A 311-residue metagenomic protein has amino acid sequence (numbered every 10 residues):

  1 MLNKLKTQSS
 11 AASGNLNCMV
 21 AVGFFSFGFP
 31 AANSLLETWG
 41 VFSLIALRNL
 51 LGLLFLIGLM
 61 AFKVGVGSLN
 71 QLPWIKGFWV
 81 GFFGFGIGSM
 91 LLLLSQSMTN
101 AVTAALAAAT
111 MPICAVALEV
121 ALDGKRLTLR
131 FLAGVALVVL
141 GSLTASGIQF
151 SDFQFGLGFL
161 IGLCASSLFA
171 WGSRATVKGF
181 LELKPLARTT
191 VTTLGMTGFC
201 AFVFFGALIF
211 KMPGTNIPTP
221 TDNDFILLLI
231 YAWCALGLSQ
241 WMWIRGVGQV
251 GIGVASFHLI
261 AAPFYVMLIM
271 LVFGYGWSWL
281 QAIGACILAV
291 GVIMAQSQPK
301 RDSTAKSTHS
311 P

Functional and structural regions predicted by a protein language model:
M1-I45, S151-K178, F202, L268 (+1 more regions): Glycine-/small-residue-enriched transmembrane alpha-helix faces in small-molecule transporters and effluxers
A12-N17, S43-G58, W79, F131-L140 (+5 more regions): Hydrophobic alpha-helical transmembrane segments of multi-pass integral membrane proteins, especially transporters
F24, G28-F29, I57-A108, T144 (+1 more regions): Specific transmembrane alpha-helical segments of multi-pass solute transporters/efflux pumps, especially DMT/EamA
S26, P30, G81-G86, M90 (+8 more regions): Hydrophobic/small/kink-forming positions within alpha-helical transmembrane segments of polytopic membrane proteins
A31-V41, S97, A145-F155, A207-N223 (+2 more regions): Membrane-interface helix termini and inter-helical loops of multi-pass transporters
L35, L44, R48, S95 (+7 more regions): Hydrophobic/aromatic residues within transmembrane alpha-helices of multi-pass small-molecule transporters
F55-K63, M111-A136, F264-I283: C-terminal transmembrane-helix exit sites in multi-pass transporters
L56, L127-G147, I260, L280-P299: Hydrophobic transmembrane alpha-helices of multi-pass small-molecule transport proteins
